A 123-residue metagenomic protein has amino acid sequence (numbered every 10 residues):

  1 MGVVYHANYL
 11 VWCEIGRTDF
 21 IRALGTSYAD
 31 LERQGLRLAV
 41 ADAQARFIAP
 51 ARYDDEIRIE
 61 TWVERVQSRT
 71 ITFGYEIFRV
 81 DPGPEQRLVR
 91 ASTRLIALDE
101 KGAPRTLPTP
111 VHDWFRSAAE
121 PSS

Functional and structural regions predicted by a protein language model:
M1-V40, I96-S123: Hot-dog-fold acyl-thioester-processing enzymes
R22, A51-E56, V63-S123: HotDog/MaoC-like acyl-thioester-processing domains
A41-F47, R58-E60: Short structured motifs
